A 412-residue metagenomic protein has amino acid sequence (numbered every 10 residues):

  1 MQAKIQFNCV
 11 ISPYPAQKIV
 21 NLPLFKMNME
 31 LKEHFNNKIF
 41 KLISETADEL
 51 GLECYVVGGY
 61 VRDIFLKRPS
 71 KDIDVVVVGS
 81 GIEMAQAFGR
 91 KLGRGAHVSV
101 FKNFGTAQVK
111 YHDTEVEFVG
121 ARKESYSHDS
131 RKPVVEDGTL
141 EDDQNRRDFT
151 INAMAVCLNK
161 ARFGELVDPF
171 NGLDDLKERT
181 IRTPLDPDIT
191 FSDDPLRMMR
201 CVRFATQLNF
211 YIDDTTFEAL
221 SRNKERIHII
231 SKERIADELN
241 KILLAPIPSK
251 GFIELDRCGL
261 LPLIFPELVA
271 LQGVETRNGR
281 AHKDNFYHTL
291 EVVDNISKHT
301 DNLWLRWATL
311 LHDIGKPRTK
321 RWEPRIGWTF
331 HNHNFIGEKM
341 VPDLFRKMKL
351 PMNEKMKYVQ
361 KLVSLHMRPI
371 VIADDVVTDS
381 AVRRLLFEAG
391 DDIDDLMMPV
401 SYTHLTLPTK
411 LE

Functional and structural regions predicted by a protein language model:
K4-I5, K18-I19: Polybasic, lysine-rich low-complexity intrinsically disordered segments
S12-Y14, N21-L407, L411-E412: Catalytic cores of the polymerase beta-like nucleotidyltransferase superfamily and closely associated nucleotide
